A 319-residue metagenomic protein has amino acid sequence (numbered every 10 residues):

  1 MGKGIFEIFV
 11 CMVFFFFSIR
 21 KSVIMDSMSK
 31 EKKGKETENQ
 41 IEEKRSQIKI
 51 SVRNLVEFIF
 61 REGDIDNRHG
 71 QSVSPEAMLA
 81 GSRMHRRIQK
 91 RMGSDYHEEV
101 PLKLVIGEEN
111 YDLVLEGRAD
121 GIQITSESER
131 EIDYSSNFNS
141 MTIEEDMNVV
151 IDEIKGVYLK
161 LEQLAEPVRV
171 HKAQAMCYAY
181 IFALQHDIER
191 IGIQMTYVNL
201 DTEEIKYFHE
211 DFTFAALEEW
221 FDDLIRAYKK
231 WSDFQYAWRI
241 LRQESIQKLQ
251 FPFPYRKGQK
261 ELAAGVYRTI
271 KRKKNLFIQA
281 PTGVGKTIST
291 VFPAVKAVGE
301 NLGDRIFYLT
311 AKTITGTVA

Functional and structural regions predicted by a protein language model:
F14, S18-S27: Short, positively charged and aromatic/hydrophobic N-terminal segments
D26-F138: Metal-dependent nuclease catalytic cores that hydrolyze phosphodiester bonds in DNA/RNA, characterized by
G107-E218: Mg2+/Mn2+-dependent nuclease catalytic core
A237-Q279: Conserved pre-motif I regulatory segment
K271-P293, R305-I306: Walker A/P-loop
A297-D304: Post-Walker A helix-loop "phosphate-sensing" segment adjacent to the P-loop in P-loop NTPases
R305-A319: Conserved Walker A/P-loop ATP-binding site and its immediately adjacent core in helicase/helicase-like ATPase domains
